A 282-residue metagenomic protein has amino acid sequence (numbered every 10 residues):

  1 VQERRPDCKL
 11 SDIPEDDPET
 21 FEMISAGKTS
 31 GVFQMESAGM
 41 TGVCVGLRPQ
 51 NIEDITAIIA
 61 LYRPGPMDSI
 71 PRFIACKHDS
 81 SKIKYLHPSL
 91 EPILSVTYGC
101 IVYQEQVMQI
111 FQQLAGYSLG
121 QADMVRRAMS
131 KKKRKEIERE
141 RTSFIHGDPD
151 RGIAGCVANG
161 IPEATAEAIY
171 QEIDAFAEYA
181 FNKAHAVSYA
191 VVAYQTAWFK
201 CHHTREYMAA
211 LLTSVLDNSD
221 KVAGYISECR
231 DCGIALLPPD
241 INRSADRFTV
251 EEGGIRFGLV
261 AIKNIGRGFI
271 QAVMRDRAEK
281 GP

Functional and structural regions predicted by a protein language model:
V1-P282: Noncatalytic, beta-rich nucleic-acid-contacting surfaces in large DNA/RNA-processing enzymes
